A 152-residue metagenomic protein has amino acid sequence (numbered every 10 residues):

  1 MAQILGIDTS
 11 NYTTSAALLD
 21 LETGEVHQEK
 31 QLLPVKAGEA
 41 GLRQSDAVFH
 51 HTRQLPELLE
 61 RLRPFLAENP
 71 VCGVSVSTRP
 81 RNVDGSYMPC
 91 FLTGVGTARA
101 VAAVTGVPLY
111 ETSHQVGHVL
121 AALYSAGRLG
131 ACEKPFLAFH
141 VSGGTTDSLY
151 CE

Functional and structural regions predicted by a protein language model:
M1-E152: Short acidic/glycine-rich loops and adjacent helix/strand connectors that line catalytic pockets where negatively
